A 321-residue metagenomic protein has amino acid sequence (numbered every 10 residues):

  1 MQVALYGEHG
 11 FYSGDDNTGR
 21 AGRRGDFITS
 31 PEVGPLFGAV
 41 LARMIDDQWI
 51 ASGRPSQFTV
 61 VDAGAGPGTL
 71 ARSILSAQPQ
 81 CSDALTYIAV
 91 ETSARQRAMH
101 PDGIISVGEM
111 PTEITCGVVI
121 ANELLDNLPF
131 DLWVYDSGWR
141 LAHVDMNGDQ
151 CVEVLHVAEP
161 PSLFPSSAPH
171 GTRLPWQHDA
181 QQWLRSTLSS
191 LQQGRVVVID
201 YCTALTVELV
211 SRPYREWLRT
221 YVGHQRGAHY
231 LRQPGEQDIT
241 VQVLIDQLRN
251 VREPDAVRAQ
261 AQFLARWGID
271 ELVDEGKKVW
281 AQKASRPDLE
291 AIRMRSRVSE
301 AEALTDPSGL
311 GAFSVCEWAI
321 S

Functional and structural regions predicted by a protein language model:
M1-E109, W133, Q262-A265, E271 (+2 more regions): Rossmann-like AdoMet
A4, V119, L248: A residue-level signal for conserved active-site and pocket-lining positions in enzyme catalytic cores
Q57-T59, V118, R195: Structural motif
V61, V90, V119-N122, I199: Active-site flanking residues adjacent to catalytic metal/cofactor-binding acidic residues
L70-A71, N127-P129, L205-E208: Short catalytic/ligand-binding loop motif for oxyanion handling, primarily in non-cytosolic enzymes, centered on
P111-V118: A short acidic, Gly/Pro-enriched loop at the edge of an enzyme's catalytic core that lines a small-molecule cofactor
V118-S166, S211-V222: A mobile, often basic/glycine-rich helix-loop segment that functions as the active-site lid/recognition loop
S162-S321: Long, Lys/Arg- and hydrophobic-enriched amphipathic alpha-helices
